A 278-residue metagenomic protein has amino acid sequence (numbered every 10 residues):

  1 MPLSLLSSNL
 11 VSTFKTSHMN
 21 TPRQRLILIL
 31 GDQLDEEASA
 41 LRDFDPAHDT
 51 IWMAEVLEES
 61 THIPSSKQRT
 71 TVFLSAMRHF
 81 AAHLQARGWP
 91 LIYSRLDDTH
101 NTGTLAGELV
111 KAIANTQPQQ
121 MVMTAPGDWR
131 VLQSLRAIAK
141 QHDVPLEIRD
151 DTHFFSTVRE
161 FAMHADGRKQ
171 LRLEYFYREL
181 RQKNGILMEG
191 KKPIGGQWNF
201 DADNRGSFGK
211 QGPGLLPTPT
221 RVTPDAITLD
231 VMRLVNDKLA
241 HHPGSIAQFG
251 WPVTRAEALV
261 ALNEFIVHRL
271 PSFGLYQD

Functional and structural regions predicted by a protein language model:
H18-L96: N-terminal beta-strand-loop-alpha-helix module at the start of alpha/beta ligand-binding or catalytic domains
D32, V56, L96-D97, P126-D128 (+2 more regions): An acidic- and aromatic-residue-enriched active-site/binding cleft used to recognize and process polar
V72-G107, K111-Q117, V131, L135: Beta-sandwich/jelly-roll carbohydrate-recognition scaffolds of carbohydrate-active enzymes
T104-P252: Beta-rich, aromatic/charged-enriched effector core domains that present basic-aromatic interfaces for binding
A258-D278: Gly/Thr-rich phosphate-binding loop signature of adenosyl cofactor/nucleotide-binding cores
